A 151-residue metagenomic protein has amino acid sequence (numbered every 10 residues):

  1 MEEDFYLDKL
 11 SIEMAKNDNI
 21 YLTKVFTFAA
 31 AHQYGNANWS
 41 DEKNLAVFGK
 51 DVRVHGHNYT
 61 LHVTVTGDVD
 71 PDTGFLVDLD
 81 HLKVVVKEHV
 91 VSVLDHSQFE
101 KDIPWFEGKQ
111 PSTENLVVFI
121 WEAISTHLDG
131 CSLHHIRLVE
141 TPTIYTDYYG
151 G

Functional and structural regions predicted by a protein language model:
E2-G151: Charge-rich, low-complexity N-terminal segments
